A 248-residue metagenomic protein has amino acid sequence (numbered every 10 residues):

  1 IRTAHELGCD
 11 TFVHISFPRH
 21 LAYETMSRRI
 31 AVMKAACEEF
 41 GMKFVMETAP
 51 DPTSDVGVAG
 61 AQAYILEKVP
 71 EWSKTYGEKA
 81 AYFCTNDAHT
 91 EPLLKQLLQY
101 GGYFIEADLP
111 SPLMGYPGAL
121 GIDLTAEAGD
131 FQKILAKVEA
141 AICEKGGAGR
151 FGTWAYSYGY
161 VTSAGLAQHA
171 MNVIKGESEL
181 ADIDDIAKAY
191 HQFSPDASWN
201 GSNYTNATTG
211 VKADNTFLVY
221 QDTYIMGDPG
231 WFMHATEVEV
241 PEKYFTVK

Functional and structural regions predicted by a protein language model:
I1-M46, A170: An alpha-beta-alpha
R2, A59-E78: Short, well-structured alpha-helical segments in soluble
T11-I15, V45-M46, A81-C84, F104-D108: Structural recognition of the beta-strand scaffold that forms the well-ordered cores of secreted hydrolase catalytic
F17-A22, D51-S54, D87-E91: Solvent-exposed loop/turn segments at secondary-structure junctions within structured extracellular/periplasmic domains
M26-A31, A61-P70, S163-A167: Well-ordered, non-membrane alpha-helical segments in soluble/globular domains
I30-F44, E91-K175: Extracellular/periplasmic periplasmic-binding protein-like sensory domains
E47-Q62: Short beta->alpha junction loops
I134-K248: Hinge/cleft segment of the Venus flytrap/periplasmic-binding protein
